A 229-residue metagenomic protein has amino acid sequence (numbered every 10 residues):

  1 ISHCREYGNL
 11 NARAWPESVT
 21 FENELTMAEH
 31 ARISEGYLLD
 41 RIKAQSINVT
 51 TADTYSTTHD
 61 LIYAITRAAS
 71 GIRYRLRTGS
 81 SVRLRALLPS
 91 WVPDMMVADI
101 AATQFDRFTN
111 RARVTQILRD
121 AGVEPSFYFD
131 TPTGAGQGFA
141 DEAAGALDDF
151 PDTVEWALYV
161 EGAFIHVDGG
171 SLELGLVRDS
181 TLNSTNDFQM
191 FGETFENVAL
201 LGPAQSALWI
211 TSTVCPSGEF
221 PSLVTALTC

Functional and structural regions predicted by a protein language model:
I1-D60, F188-M190, T194: Long, contiguous amphipathic alpha-helices that act as assembly "spine/axial" helices in icosahedral shell and virion
A14-S18, T54-T57, F105-V114, A143-L158: Alpha-helix capping and helix-coil boundary motifs
F21, L25, V82, P125-F129 (+1 more regions): An intrinsically disordered, low-complexity acidic/polar region
R32-L39, T78, V123-G134: Intrinsically disordered or highly flexible coil/loop and linker segments, enriched in small and charged/polar residues
I33, A112-L118, S217-P221: Short, surface-exposed, polar/charged, turn-prone segments marking secondary-structure boundaries
A44-V123: Extended amphipathic alpha-helical segments with heptad-repeat/coiled-coil character used for oligomerization, fusion
T131-C229: Extended, compositionally biased alpha-helical segments that mediate assembly or anchoring
